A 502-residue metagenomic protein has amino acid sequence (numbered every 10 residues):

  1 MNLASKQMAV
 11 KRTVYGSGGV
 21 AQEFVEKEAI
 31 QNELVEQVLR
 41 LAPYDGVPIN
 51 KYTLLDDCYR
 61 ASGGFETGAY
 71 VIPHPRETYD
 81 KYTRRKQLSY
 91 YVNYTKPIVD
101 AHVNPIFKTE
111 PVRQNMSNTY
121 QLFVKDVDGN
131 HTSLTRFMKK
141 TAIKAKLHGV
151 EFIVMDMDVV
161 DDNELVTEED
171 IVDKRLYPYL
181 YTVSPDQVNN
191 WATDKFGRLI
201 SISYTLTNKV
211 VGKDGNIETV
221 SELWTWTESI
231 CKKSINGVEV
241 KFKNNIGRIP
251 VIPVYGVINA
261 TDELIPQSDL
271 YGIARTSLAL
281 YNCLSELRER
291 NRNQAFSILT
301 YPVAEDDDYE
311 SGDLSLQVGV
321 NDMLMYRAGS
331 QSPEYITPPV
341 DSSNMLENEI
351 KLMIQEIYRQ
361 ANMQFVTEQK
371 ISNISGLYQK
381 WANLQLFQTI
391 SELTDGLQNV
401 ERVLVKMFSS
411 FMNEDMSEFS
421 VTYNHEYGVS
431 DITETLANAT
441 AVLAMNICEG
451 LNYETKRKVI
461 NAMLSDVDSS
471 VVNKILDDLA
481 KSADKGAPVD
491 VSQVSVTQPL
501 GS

Functional and structural regions predicted by a protein language model:
M1-Y177, P488-S502: Extended, helix-rich architectural segments
N2-S62, L264-R275, T300-G329, M363-N383 (+1 more regions): Short N-terminal secondary-structure initiator segments
K96-V103, K146-E151, A274-R290, A441: Short, hydrophobic/amphipathic alpha-helical patches that form generic packing surfaces within helical domains
T119, G129-F137, A145, G272 (+4 more regions): Short amphipathic alpha-helical segments
L134-I143, L165-E169, R175-P178, P185-T193 (+6 more regions): Intrinsically disordered, low-complexity boundary segments flanking structured domains
K140-D262: Extended, regular secondary-structure scaffolds
V240-L377: Extended, charged amphipathic alpha-helical segments
S311-L316, V320-Y326, M345, L352-S502: C-terminal helix-loop subdomains that flank or include functional centers
